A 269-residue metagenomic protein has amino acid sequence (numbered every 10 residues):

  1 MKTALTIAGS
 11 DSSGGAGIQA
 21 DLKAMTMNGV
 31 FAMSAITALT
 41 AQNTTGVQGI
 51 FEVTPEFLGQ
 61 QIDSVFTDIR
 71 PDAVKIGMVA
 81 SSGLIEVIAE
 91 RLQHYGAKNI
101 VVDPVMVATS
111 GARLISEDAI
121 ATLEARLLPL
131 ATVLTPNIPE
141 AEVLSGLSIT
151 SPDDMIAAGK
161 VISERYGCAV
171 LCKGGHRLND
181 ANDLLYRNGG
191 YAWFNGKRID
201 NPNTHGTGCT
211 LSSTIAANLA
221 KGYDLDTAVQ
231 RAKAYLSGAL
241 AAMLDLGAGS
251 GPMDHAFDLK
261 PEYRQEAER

Functional and structural regions predicted by a protein language model:
T3-T6, T26-T109: Conserved N-terminal subdomain of the carbohydrate kinase-like
I7-S13, Y191-H205: Short pre-catalytic strand/loop immediately N-terminal to key active-site residues, enriched for Gly-Thr
G14-V30: N-terminal basic/disordered segments at the start of proteins
G29-M33, A192, N218-A232: Phosphate-handling active-site elements
E52, D226-R269: Charged C-terminal helix
E86-H94, C168, N182, G190 (+1 more regions): Nucleotide and nucleotide-moiety/phosphate-recognizing core
E117-Y191: Conserved phosphate/ATP/ADP-binding segment of small-molecule kinases
E142-V143, N201-L225: Short, small-residue alpha-helix embedded
